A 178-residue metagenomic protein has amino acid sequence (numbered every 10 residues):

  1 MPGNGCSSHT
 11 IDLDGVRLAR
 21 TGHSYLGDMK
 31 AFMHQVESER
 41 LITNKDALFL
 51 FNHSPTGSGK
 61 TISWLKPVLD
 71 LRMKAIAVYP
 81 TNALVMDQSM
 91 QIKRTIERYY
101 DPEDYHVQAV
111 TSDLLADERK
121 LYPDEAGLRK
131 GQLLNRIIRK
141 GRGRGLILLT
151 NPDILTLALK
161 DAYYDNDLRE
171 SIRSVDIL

Functional and structural regions predicted by a protein language model:
M1-L178: N-terminal helicase ATP-binding lobe
